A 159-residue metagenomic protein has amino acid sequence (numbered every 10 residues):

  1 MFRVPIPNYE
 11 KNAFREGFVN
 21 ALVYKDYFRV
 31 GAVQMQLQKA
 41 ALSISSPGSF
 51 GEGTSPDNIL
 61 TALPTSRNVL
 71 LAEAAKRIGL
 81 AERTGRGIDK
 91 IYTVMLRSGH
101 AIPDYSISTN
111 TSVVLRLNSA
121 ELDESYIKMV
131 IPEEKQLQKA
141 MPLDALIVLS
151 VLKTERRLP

Functional and structural regions predicted by a protein language model:
M1-P159: C-terminal regulatory or interaction extensions
